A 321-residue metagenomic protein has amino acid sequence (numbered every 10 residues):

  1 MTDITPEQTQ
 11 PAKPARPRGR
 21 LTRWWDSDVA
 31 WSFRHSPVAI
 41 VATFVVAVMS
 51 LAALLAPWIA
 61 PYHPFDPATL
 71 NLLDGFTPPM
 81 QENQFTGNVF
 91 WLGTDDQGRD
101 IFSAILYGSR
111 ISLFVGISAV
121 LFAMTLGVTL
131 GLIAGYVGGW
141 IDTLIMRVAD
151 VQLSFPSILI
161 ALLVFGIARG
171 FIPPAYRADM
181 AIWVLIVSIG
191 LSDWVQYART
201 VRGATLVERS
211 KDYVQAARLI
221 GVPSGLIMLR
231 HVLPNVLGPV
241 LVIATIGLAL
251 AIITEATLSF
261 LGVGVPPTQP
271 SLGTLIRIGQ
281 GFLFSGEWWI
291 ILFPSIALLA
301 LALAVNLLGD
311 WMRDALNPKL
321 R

Functional and structural regions predicted by a protein language model:
M1-T9: N-terminal acidic, proline/glycine-rich, low-complexity intrinsically disordered segments
D3, A15-A68, I145-V148, V236: N-terminal signal-anchor/first transmembrane alpha helix
D3-I4, F44, A52-G93, L261-Q269: Hydrophobic alpha-helical transmembrane segments of membrane transport/permease proteins and related membrane-embedded
Q10-A30, G87-F102, A134-G138, G225-L229 (+1 more regions): Short, membrane-interfacial amphipathic segments enriched in basic
L21-T22, P79-N83, A249: Short linear motifs in intrinsically disordered
Q97-R321: Alpha-helical transmembrane segments of integral membrane proteins, especially multi-pass inner/plasma-membrane
